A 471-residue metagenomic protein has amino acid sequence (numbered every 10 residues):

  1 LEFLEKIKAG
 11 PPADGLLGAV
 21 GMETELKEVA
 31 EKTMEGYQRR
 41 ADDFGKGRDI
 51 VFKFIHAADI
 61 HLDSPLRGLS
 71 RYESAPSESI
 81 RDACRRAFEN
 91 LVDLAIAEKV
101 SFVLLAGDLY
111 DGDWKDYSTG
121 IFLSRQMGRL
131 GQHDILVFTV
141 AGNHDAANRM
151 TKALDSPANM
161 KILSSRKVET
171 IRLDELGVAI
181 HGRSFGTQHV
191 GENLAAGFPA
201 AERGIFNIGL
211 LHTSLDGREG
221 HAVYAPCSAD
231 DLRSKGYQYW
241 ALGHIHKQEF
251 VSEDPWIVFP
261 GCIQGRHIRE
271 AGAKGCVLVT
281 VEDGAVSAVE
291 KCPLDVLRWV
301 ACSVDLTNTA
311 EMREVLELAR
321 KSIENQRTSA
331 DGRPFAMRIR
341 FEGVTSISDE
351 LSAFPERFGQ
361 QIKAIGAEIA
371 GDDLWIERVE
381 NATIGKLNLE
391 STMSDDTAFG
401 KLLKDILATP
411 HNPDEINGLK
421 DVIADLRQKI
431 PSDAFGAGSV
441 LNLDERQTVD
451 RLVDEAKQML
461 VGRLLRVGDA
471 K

Functional and structural regions predicted by a protein language model:
L1-M22: Extreme N-terminal basic, low-complexity initiation segments that serve as generic localization/processing leaders
F3, L26, R39: Cationic, low-complexity basic patches in intrinsically disordered or flexible, solvent-exposed regions
I7, M22-T33: Polybasic, low-complexity intrinsically disordered segments
K32, L294-K471: Accessory, non-catalytic peripheral segments of nucleic-acid enzymes
E35-G120, L443-R446: N-terminal active-site segment of His-dependent metallophosphoesterases
F54-H56, L104, I208-L210, A241 (+1 more regions): Structural motif
R67, E73, I96, F102 (+1 more regions): His/Asp/Glu-rich metal-coordinating catalytic cores of metallo-dependent phosphodiesterases/hydrolases acting on
K99, I205, G236, R333-F335 (+1 more regions): Short loop/turn motifs at secondary-structure junctions
